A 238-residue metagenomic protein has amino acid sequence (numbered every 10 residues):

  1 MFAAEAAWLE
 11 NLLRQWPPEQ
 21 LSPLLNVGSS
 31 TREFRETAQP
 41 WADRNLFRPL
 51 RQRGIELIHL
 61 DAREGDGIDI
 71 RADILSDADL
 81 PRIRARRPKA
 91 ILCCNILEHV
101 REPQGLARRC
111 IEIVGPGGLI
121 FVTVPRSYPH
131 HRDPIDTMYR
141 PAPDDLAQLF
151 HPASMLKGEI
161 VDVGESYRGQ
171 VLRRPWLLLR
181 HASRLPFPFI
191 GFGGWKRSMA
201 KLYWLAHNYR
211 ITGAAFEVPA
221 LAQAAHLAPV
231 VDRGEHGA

Functional and structural regions predicted by a protein language model:
M1-L21: Class I SAM-dependent methyltransferase Rossmann-like catalytic core, especially the SAM/SAH-binding loop
M1-W8, E33-P40, S166: Short N-terminal helix-initiation segments at or just after the protein's N-terminus
N11-R14, L92-R101, R174-L178: N-terminal short leaders/motifs
L12-W16, L50, F150: Hydrophobic, Leu/Ile/Phe/Ala-enriched alpha-helical segments that form helix-helix packing faces
S22-R132, A142-A147, A222: Conserved SAM-binding loop
R101-A238: S-adenosyl-L-methionine-dependent methyltransferase catalytic module, highlighting the catalytic core
